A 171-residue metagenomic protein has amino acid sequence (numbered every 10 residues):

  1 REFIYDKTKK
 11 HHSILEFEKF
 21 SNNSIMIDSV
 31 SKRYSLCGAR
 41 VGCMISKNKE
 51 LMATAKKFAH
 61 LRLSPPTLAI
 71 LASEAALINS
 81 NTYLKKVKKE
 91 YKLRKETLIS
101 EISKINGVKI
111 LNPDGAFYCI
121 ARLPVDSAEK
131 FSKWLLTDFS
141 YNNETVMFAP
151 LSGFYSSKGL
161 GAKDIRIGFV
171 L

Functional and structural regions predicted by a protein language model:
R1-L36, K47-K49: Active-site pre-lysine segment of PLP-dependent enzymes
K19, S46, E50-A69: Active-site C-terminal subdomain of aminotransferase-like
F20-S21, S35, K49-T54, N81-Y83 (+1 more regions): Short helix-loop capping/hinge motifs at secondary-structure junctions, enriched in acidic/polar residues
V41-S46, A75, V170: Short glycine- and hydrophobic/aromatic-rich loop-to-beta-strand nucleating segment in the catalytic cores
A53-A59, A76-I99: Structural signature of PLP-dependent enzymes
E74, E90-I99, K109-L123: Conserved glycine-rich beta-strand-loop-beta hairpin in the small C-terminal domain of fold type I
A121-R166: Conserved C-terminal alpha-helix-loop-beta "cap" of PLP-dependent enzymes that closes/shapes the active-site mouth
